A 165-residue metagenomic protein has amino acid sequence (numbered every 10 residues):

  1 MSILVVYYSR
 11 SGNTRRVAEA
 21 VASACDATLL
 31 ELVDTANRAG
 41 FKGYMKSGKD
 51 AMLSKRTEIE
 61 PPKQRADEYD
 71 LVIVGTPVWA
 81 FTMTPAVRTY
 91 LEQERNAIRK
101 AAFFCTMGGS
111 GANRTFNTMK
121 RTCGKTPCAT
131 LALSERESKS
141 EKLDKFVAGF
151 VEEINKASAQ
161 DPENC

Functional and structural regions predicted by a protein language model:
M1-S2, A97-A102: Short, surface-exposed connector motifs at secondary-structure boundaries
M1-V74, F81-E92, K145-C165: N-terminal beta1-alpha1-beta2 submodule of the flavodoxin-like/Rossmannoid cofactor-binding fold
N13, R99-K100, T106, E153: P-loop/Walker A phosphate-binding loop and immediately adjacent motor/lid segment at beta-alpha junctions
V33-T35, W79, F104, A132-L133: Residue-level "edge-of-site" marker
A66, E92-R99, T122-K125: Short, conserved loop/helix-junction motifs that constitute active-site signature segments in enzyme catalytic cores
V74-G75, F103: Redox-cofactor binding/interface segments in oxidoreductases and associated redox assembly factors
P77-A80, G108: Short glycine-rich anion-binding loops that position phosphate/pyrophosphate groups of nucleotides and phosphorylated
A102-K142: Short, glycine-/small-residue-rich phosphate/pyrophosphate-handling segment
